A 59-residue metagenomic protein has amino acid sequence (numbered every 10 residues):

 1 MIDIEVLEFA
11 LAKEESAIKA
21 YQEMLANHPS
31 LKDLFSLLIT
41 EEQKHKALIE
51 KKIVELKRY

Functional and structural regions predicted by a protein language model:
M1-Y59: Non-heme di-metal
